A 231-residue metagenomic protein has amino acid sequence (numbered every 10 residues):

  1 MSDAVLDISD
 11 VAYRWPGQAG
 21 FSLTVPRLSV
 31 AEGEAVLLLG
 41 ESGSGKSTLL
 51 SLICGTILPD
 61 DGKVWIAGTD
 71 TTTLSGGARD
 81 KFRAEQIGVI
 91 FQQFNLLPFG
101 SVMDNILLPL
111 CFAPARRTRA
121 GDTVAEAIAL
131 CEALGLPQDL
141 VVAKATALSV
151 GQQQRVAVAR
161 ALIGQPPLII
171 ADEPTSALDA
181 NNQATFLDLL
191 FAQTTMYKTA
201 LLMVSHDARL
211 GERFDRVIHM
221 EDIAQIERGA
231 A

Functional and structural regions predicted by a protein language model:
C54: Helix-to-loop junction immediately C-terminal to a conserved catalytic motif
G62-D70: Conserved ABC transporter NBD signature motif
D70, A120-D139: Conserved ABC ATPase "signature" region
T71-G88: ABC ATPase NBD coupling module
K144-L148, Q152: Conserved ABC ATPase signature
Q165: Conserved catalytic motifs of ABC-family nucleotide-binding domains
I169-D172: Catalytic Walker B motif of ABC-type/P-loop ATPase nucleotide-binding domains
